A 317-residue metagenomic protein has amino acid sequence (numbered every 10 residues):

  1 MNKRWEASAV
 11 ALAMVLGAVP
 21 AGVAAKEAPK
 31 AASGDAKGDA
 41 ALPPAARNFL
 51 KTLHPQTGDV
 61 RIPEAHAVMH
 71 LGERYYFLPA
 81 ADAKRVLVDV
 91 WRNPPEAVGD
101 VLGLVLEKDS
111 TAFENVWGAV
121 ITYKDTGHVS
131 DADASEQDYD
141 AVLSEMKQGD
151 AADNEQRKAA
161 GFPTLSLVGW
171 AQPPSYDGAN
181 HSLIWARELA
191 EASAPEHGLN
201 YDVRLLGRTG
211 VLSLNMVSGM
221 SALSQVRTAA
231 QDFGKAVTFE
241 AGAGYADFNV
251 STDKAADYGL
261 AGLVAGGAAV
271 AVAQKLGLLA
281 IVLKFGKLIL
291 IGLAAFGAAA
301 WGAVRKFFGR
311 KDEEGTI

Functional and structural regions predicted by a protein language model:
M1-A9: Bacterial N-terminal signal peptides that target proteins for export
A9-A18: Bacterial N-terminal signal peptides
V19-A31: Signal peptide processing junction and immediate N-terminal pro/mature segment of secreted/exported proteins
P43-A45, F49-T52, Q56-V60, H66-M69 (+4 more regions): Secretory pathway targeting signatures of secreted, lumenal, and periplasmic proteins
A65-H66, D133-S144, M220, S224-T228: Soluble non-cytosolic domains of exported or imported proteins
S110-P173: Extracellular-facing segments of soluble proteins and assemblies that are Gly/Ser/Thr-biased and enriched in aromatics
A112-W117, K158-S251: Short, well-structured beta-strand
D257-I317: C-terminal single-pass membrane-anchor helix
